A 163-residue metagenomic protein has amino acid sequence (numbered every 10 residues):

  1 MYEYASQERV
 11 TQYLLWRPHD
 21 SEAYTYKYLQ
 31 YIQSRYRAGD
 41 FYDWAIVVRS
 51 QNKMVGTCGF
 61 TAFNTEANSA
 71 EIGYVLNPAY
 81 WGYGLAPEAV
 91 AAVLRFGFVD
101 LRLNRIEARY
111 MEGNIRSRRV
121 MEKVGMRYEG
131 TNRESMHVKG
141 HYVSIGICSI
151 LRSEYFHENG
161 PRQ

Functional and structural regions predicted by a protein language model:
E3-Q12, D43, V47-Q163: Acyl-donor (CoA/ACP) binding surface of acyl/acetyltransferases
R9-Y31, Y42: Conserved GNAT-fold acetyl-CoA-binding loop/helix
S21-A23, Y36, G140, Y155: A short hydrophobic/aromatic micro-motif that marks alpha-helical segments and, especially, helix-coil
Y31-R35, F96: A generic secondary-structure signal
R35-G39, M126: Short loop/turn motifs at secondary-structure junctions and domain boundaries
